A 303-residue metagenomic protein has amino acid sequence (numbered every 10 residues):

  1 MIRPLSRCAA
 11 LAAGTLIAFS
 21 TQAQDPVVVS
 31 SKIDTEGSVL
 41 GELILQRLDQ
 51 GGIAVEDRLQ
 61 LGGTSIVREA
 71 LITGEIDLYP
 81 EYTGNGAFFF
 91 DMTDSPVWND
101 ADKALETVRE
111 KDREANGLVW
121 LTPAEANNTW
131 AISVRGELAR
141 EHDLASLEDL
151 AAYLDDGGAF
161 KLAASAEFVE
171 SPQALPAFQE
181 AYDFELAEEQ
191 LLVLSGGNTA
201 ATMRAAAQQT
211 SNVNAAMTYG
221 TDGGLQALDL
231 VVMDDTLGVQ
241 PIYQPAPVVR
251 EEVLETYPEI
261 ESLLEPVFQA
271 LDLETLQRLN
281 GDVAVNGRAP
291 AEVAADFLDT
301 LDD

Functional and structural regions predicted by a protein language model:
A18-S20: N-terminal signal peptide c-region/cleavage motif recognized by signal peptidases
Q24-E36, I53-R58, G158-A163: Short, well-ordered beta-strand elements
T35-A54, P176, E180-Y182: Short, polar/charged alpha-helical segment
G63-S95, L105-R109, A200-A205, G220-D229: Pocket-flanking alpha-helical
F90-D100, E106-L121, E185, T210-N212 (+1 more regions): Ligand-binding "clamshell"
D102-K161, Q269-L273: A conserved helix-loop-strand patch within extracytoplasmic ligand-binding domains of the periplasmic binding
W130-R140, Y243-Y257: A bilobed periplasmic-binding-protein/Venus flytrap-type ligand-binding module shared by bacterial periplasmic
D156-D234: Ligand-binding pocket segment of bilobal, Venus flytrap-like solute-binding proteins
